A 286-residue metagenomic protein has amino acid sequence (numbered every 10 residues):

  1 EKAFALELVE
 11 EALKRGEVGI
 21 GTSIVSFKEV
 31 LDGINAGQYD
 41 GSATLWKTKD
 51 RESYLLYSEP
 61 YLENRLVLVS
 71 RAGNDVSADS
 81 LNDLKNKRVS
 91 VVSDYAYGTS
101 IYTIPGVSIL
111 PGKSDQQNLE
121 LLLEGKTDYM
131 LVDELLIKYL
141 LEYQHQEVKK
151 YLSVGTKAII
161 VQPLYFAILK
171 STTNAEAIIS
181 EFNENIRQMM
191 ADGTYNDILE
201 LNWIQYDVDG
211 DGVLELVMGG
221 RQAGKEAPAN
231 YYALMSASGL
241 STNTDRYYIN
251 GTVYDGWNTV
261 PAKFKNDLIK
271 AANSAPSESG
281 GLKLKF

Functional and structural regions predicted by a protein language model:
E1, D79-Y95, S108, R187: Short loop->beta-strand "edge-of-pocket" segments that line small-molecule binding or catalytic clefts across diverse
E1-S53, L234, S238, T242-K285: Extracytoplasmic small-molecule ligand-binding "clamshell" domains of the periplasmic binding protein/Venus flytrap
L6-R15, Q162-Y206: Extended ligand-binding regions for polar small-molecule ligands
G19, A96-L110, E184-K225, T244-K285: Ligand-binding clefts/hinges and TM-proximal coupling segments of bilobed small-molecule sensing domains
T22-L84, D94-Y95, T156-I159, Y232 (+1 more regions): Acidic, polar ligand-binding/catalytic clefts
K28-D40, L56, Q116-L136: Short helices/loops that flank or line small-molecule/ion binding pockets
T44-S53, D128-I160: A ligand-binding cleft/hinge motif common to bilobed small-molecule-binding domains
E63-V67, E147-N183, G212-K225: Periplasmic-binding protein-like
